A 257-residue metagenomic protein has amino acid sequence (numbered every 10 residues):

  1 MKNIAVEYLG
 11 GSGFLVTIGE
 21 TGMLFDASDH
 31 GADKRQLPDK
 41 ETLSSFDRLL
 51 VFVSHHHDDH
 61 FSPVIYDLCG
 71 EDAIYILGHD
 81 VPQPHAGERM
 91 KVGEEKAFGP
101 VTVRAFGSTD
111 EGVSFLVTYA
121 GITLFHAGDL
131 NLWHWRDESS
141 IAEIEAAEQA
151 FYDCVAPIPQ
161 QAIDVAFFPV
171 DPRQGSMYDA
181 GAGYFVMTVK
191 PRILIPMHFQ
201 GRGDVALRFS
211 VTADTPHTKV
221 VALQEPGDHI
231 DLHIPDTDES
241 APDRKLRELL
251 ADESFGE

Functional and structural regions predicted by a protein language model:
M1-I4, T17-M23, E95-V103, L116-L124 (+1 more regions): Beta-strand-turn-beta hairpins that frame and shape the catalytic cleft of phosphate-ester-processing enzymes
V6-L9, A86-F98, T109-E111, P157 (+1 more regions): Binuclear metal-ion centers of metallo-dependent hydrolases, dominated by the metallo-beta-lactamase
G13-F52, P63-D67, L130-Q160: Pre-active-site segment of Zn-dependent metallo-hydrolases
L24-S28, D47-D59, P63, I76-D80 (+6 more regions): Active-site neighborhood of phospho(di)ester-bond hydrolases with catalytic His/Asp-centered motifs
H30-A32, H56-F61, V81-H85, K96 (+4 more regions): Active-site environment of divalent metal-dependent phosphoester hydrolases
P38-K96: Active-site HxH/HxHxD metal-binding segment of metal-dependent hydrolases
F46-D47, G70, V101, Q161 (+1 more regions): Structured loop/turn residues at beta-strand edges in well-structured enzyme cores
T109-M187: Active-site-proximal loop/helix segments of hydrolase catalytic cores
